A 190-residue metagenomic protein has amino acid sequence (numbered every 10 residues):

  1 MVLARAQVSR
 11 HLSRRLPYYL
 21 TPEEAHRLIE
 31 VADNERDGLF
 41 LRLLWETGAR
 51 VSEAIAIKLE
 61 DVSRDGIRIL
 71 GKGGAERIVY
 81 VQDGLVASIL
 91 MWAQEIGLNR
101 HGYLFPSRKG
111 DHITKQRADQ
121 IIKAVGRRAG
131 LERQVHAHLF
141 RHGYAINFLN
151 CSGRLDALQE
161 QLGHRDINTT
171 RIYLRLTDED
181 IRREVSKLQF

Functional and structural regions predicted by a protein language model:
M1-F190: Conserved catalytic core of the tyrosine transesterase superfamily
